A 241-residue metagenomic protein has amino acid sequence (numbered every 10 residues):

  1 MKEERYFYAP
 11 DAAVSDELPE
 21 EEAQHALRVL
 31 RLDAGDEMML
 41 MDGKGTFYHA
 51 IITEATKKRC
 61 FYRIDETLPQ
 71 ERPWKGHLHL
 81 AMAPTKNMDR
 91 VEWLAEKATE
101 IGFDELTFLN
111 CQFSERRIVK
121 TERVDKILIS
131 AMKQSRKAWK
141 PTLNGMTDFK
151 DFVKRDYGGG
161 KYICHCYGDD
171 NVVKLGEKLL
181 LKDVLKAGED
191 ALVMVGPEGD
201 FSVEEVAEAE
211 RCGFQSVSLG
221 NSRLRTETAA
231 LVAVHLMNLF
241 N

Functional and structural regions predicted by a protein language model:
M1-Q70: N-terminal positively charged helical leader segments and presequences
V14, A34-D36, T46-Y48, K58-C60 (+5 more regions): A generic structural signal for short beta-strands and their flanking turns/coil linkers
T67, C111-S114, N221-S222: Short, ordered loop/turn segments at secondary-structure junctions
E71-C166: RNA substrate-binding interface of SAM-dependent RNA methyltransferases
A83, R117, E198, S222 (+1 more regions): Glycine- and other small-residue-rich loops at beta-strand/loop junctions that grip anionic moieties
I163-A207, C212-S218: Active-site/ligand-binding-proximal alpha/beta "capping" segment
V203-N241: Structured adenosyl-cofactor binding patch, chiefly the S-adenosyl-L-methionine
